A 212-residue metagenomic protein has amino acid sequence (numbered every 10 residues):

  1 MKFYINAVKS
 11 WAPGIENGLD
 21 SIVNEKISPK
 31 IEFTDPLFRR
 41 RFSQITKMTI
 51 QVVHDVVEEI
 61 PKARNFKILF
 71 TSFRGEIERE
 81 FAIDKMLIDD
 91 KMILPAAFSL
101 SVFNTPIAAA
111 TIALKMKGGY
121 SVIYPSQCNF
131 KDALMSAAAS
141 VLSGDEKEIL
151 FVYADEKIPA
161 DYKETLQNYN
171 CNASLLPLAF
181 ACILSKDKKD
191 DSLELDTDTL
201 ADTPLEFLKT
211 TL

Functional and structural regions predicted by a protein language model:
M1-K131, A139-E146, F151-L212: Conserved "HGTGT" condensation-loop signature of ketosynthase/thiolase-family condensing enzymes that catalyze
